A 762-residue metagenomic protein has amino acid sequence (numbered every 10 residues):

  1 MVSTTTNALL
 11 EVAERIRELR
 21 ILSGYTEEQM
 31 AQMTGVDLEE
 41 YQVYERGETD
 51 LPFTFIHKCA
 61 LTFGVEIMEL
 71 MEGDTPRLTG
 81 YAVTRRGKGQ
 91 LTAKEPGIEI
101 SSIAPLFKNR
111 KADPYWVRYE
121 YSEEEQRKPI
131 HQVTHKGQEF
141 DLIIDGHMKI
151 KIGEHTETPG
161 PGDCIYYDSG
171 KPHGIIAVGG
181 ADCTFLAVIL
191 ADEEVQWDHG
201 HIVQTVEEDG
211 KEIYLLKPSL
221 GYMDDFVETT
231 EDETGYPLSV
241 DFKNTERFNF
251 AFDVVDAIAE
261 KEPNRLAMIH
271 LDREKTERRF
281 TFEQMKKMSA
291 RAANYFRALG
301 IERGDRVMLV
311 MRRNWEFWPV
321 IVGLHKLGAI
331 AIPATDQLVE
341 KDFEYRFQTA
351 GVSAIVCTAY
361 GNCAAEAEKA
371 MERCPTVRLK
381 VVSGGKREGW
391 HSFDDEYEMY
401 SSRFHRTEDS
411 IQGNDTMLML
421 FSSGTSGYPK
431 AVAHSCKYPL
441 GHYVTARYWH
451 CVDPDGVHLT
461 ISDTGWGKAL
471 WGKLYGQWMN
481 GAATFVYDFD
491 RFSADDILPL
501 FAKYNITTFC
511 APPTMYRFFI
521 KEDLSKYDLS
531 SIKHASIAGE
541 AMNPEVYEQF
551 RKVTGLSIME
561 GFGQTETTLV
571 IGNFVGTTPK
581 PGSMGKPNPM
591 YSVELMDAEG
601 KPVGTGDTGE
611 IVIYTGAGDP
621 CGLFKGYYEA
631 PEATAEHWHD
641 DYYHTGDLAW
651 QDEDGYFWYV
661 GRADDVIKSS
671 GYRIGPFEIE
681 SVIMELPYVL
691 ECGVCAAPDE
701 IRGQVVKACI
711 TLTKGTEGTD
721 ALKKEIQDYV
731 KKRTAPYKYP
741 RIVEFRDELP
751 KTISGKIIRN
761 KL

Functional and structural regions predicted by a protein language model:
Y214-P218, V322, K326-D395, K714: Structural core segment of the AMP-binding/adenylate-forming
P263-L266, V382-G389, E398-F421, Y428 (+1 more regions): Conserved pre-ATP/AMP-binding loop-to-beta segment of ANL
N264, M268-V322, V339-E344, D394 (+2 more regions): Conserved AMP-binding/adenylate-forming core of the ANL superfamily
R278-E283, M417-G441: Conserved AMP-binding A3 loop
L338-K341, Y345-Q348, I355-Y360, F509 (+7 more regions): AMP-binding/adenylate-forming catalytic core of the ANL superfamily
L440-T460, T464-T507, E522: Conserved AMP-binding/adenylation subdomain of ANL enzymes
M479, I506-C510, I520-K580, S592: Gly/Ser/Thr-rich phosphate-binding loop
M590, K601-E636, I674: Conserved ATP/PPi-binding loop(s) of AMP-dependent carboxylate-activating enzymes
